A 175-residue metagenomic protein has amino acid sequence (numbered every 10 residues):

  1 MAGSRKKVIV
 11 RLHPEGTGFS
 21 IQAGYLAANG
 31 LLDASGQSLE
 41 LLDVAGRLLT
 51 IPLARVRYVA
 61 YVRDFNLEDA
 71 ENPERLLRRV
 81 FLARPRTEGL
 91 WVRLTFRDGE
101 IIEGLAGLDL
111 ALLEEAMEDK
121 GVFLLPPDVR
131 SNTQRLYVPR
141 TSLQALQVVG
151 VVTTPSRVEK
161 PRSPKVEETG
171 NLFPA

Functional and structural regions predicted by a protein language model:
M1-A175: Conserved RNA-binding domains used in RNP assembly and mRNA/RNA metabolism
